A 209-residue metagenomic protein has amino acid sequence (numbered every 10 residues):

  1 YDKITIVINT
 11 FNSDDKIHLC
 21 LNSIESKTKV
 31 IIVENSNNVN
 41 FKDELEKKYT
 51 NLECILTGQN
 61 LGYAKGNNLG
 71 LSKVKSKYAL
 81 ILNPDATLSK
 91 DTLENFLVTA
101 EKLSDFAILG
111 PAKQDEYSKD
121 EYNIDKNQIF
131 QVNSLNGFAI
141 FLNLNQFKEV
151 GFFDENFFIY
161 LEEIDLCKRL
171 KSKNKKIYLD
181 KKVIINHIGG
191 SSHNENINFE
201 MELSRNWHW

Functional and structural regions predicted by a protein language model:
T10-S26: Short, well-formed alpha-helical segments that are part of the catalytic scaffolds of diverse glycosyltransferases
K16-H18, V39-K47: Acidic helix N-cap motif at the loop->helix transition within catalytic regions of sugar-transfer enzymes
S23, E34-K42, Q59: A conserved acidic beta->alpha catalytic loop
L56-V74: Glycine-rich, basic loop-to-helix element that forms the pyrophosphate-binding segment of sugar-nucleotide handling
A79: Short aromatic/hydrophobic "clamp" motif used to bind/position activated sugar donors
T87-Y122: Conserved donor NDP-sugar-binding/catalytic core segment of glycosyltransferases
D125-N145, E149, I164-L166, N194-E195: A recurrent flexible, glycine/aromatic-enriched loop bordering the glycosyltransferase active site that acts as
K168, S172-W209: Active-site-adjacent helix/loop segment of glycosyltransferases that harbors family-specific signature motifs
